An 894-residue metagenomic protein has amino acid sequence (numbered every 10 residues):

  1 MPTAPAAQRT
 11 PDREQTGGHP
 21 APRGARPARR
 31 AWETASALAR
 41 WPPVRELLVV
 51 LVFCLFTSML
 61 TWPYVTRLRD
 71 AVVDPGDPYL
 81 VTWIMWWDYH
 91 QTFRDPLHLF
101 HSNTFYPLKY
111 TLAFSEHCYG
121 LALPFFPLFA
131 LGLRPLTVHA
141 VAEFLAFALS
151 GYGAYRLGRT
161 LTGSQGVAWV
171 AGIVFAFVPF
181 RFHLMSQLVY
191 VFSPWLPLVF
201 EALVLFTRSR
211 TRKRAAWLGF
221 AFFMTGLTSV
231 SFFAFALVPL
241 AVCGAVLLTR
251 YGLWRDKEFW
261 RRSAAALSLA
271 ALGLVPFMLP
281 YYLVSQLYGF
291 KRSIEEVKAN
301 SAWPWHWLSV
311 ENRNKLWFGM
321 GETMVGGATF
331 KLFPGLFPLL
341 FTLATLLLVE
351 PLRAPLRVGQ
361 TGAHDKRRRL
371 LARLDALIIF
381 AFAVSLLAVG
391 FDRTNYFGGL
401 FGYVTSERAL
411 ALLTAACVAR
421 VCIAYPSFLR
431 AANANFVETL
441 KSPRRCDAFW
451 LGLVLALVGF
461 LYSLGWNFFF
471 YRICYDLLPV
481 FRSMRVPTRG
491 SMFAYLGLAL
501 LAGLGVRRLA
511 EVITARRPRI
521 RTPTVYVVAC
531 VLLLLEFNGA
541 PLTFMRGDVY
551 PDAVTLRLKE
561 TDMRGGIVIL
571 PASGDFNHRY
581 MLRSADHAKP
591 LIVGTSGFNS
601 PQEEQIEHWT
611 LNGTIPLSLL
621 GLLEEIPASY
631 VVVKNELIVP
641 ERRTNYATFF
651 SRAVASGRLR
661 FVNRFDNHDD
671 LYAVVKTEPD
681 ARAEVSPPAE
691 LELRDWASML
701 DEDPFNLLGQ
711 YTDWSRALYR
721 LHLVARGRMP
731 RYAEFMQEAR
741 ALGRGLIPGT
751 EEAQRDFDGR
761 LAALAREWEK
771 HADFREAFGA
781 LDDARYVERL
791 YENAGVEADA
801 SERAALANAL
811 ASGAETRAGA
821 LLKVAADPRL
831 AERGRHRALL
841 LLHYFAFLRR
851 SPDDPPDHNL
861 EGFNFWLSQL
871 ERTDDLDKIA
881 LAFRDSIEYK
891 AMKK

Functional and structural regions predicted by a protein language model:
A39, A236-A271, V349-Q360, V421 (+1 more regions): Perimembrane helix-loop-helix junctions
F53-F56, A142-L161, Q165-R250, A266-P280 (+1 more regions): Membrane-embedded helix bundles of polyisoprenyl
F56-S150, V178-S193, N300-T323, W466-Y471 (+1 more regions): Membrane-interface coil-to-helix junctions
P75-Q91, P276-D365, R369, F391-N395 (+2 more regions): Periplasmic/ER-lumenal interhelical loops and adjacent helix-loop junctions in multi-pass membrane proteins
H183-Y190, N300-W303, M320-F330, T394-A409 (+2 more regions): Membrane-helix boundary/interfacial segments in multi-pass membrane proteins
L267-A271, L500, L504-N538: Signature aromatic-anchored transmembrane alpha helix within multi-pass, membrane-resident enzymes that catalyze glycan
V531-M699: Extracytoplasmic
G621, A689-K894: Composition-driven recognition of low-complexity segments enriched in small/aliphatic/hydroxylated residues
